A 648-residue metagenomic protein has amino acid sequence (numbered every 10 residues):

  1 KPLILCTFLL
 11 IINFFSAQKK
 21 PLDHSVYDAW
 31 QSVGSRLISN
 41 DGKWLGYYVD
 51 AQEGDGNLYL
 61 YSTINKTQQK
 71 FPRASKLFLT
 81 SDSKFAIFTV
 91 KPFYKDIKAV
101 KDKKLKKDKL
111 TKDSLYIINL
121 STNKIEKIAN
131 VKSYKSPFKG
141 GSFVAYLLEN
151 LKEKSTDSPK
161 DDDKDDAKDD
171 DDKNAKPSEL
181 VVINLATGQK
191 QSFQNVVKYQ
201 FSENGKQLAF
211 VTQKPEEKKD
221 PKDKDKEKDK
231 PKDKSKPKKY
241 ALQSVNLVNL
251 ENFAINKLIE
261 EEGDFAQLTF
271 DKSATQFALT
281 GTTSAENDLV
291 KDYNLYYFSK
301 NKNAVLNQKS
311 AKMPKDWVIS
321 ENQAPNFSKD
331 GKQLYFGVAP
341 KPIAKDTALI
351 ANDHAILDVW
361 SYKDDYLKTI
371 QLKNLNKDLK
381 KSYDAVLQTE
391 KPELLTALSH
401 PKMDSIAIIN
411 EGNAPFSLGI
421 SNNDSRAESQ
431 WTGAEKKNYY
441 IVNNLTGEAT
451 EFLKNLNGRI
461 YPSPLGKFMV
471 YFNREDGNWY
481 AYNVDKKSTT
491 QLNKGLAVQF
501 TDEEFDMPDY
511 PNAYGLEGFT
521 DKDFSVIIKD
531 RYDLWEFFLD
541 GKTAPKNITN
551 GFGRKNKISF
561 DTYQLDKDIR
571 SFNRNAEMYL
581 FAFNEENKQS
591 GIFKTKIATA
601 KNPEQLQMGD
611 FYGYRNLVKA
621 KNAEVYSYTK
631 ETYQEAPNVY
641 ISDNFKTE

Functional and structural regions predicted by a protein language model:
P2-I11: Sec-dependent N-terminal signal peptides
C6, F15-V625, E631-P637: Beta-propeller folds
Y633-E648: An N-terminal hydrophobic leader/cap segment in hydrolases
